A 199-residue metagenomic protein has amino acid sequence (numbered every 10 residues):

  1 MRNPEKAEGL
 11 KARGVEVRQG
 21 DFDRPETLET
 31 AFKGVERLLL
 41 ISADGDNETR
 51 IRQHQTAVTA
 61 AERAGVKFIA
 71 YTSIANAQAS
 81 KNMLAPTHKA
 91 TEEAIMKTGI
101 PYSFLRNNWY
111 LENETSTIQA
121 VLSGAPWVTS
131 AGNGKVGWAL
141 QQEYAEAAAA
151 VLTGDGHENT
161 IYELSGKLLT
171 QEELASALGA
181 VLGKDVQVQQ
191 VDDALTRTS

Functional and structural regions predicted by a protein language model:
M1-G9, D23-K33, R37, S42-Q55 (+2 more regions): Oxidoreductase cofactor-interface core, primarily capturing Rossmann-like NAD(P)-dependent enzymes
V17, F68-I69: A short hydrophobic/small-residue beta-strand
G20: Cofactor-binding loops of NAD(P)H-dependent oxidoreductases, dominated by short-chain dehydrogenase/reductases
